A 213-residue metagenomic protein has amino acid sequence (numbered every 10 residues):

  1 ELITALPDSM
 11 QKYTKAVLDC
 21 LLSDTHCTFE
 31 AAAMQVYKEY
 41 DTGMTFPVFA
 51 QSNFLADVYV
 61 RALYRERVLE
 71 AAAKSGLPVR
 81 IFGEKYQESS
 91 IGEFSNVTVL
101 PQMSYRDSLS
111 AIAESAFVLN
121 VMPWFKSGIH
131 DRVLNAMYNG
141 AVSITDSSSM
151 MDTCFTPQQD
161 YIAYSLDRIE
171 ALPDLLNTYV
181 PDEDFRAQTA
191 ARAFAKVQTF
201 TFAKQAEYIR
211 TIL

Functional and structural regions predicted by a protein language model:
E1-K126, S148-M151: Nucleotide-sugar donor-binding catalytic core of glycosyltransferases
Y59, E84-L213: Catalytic binding pocket for nucleotide-activated donors in carbohydrate/polymer assembly enzymes
